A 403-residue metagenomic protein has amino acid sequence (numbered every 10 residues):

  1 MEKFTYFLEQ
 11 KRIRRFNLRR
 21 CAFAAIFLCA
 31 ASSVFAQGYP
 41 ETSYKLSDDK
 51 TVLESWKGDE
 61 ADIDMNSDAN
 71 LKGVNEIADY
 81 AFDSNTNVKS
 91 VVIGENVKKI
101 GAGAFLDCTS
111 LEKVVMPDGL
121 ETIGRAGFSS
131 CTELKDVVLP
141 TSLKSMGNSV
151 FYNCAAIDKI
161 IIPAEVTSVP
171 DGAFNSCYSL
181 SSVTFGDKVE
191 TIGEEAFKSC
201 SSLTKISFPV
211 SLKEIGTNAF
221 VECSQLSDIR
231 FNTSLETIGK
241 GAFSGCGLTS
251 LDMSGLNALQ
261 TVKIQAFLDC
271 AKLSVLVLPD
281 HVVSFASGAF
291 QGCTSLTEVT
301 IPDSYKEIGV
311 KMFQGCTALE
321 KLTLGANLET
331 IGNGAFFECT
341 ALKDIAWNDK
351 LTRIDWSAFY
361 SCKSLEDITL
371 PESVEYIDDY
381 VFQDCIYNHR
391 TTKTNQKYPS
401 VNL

Functional and structural regions predicted by a protein language model:
F4-F23: Bacterial N-terminal signal peptides that target proteins for export
F23-A24, V34: Cleavable N-terminal signal peptides
V34-P40: Boundary at the C-terminal end of the N-terminal hydrophobic targeting segment
E41-S43, G58-E76, T86-K99, T109-T122 (+12 more regions): Structural signature of tandem-repeat unit edges
K50-G58: Eukaryote-biased recognition of intrinsically disordered, low-complexity regulatory segments
D79-A81, G101-L106, G124-S129, G147-Y152 (+10 more regions): Consensus positions within tandem repeat domains that build extended binding/scaffold surfaces
